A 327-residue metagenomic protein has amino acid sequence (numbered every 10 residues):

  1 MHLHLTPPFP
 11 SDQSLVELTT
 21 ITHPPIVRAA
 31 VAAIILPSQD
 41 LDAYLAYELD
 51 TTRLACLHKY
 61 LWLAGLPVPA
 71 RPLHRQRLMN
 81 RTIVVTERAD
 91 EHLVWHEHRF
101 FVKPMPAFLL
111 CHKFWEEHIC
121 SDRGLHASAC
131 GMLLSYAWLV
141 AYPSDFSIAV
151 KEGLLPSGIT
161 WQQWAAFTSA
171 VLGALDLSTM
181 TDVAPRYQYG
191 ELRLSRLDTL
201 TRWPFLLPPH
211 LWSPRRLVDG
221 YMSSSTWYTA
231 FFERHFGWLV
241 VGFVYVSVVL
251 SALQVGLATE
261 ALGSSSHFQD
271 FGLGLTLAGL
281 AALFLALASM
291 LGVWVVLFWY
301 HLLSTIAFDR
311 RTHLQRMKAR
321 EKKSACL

Functional and structural regions predicted by a protein language model:
M1-L239: Non-transmembrane
V218-G237, G242-Y245, Q254-L327: C-terminal membrane-proximal segments flanking the terminal transmembrane helix
